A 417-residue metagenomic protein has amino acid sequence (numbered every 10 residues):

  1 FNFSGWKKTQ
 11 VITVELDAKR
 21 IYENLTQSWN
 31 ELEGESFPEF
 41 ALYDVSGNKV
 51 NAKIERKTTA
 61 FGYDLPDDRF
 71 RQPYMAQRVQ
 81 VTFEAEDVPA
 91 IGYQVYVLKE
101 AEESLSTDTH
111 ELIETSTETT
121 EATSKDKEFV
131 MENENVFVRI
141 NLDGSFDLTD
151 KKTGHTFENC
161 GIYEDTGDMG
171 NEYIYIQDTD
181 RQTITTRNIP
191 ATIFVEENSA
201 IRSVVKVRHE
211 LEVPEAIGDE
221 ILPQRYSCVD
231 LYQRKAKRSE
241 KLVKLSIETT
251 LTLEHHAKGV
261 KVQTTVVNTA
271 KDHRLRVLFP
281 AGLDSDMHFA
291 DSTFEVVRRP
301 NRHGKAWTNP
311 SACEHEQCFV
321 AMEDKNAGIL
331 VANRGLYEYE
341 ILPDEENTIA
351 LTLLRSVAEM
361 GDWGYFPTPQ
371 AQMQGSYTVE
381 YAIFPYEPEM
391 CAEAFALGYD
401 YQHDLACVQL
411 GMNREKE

Functional and structural regions predicted by a protein language model:
G5-E417: C-terminal (or distal) subdomains of carbohydrate-active enzymes
